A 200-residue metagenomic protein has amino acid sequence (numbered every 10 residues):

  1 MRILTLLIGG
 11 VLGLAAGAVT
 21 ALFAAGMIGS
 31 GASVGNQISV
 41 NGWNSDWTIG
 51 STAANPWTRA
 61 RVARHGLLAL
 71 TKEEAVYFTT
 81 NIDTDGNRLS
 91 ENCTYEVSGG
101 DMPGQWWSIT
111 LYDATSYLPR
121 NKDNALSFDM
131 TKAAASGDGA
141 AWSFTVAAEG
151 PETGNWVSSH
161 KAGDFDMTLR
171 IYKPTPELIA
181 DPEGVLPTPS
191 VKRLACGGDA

Functional and structural regions predicted by a protein language model:
M1-A200: A compositional/structural signature for long, glycine/proline-rich flexible linkers and loops on extracytoplasmic
